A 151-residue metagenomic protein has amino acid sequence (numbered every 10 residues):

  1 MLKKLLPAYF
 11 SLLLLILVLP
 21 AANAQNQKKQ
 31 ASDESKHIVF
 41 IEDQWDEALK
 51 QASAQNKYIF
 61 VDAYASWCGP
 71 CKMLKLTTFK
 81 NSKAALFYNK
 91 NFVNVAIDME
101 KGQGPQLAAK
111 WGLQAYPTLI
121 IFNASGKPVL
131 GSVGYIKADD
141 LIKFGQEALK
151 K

Functional and structural regions predicted by a protein language model:
M1-Q27: Bacterial Sec-dependent N-terminal signal peptides
A21-I41: Sec-dependent signal peptide cleavage junction
V39-D43, A63, T77-Q103: Thiol-based oxidoreductase modules, predominantly thioredoxin-like and allied folds used for disulfide exchange
F40-K57: A short beta-strand-turn-helix
Q55-G69: Short active-site neighborhood of thiol/selenol oxidoreductases, capturing the structured segment around
C68-C71, L119: The canonical Cys-X-X-Cys-His
G102-Y116, I120: Structural alpha/beta surface segment adjacent to cysteine/selenocysteine redox centers across thiol/disulfide enzymes
Q114-K151: Non-catalytic, surface beta->alpha helical segment in thiol-disulfide oxidoreductase systems
